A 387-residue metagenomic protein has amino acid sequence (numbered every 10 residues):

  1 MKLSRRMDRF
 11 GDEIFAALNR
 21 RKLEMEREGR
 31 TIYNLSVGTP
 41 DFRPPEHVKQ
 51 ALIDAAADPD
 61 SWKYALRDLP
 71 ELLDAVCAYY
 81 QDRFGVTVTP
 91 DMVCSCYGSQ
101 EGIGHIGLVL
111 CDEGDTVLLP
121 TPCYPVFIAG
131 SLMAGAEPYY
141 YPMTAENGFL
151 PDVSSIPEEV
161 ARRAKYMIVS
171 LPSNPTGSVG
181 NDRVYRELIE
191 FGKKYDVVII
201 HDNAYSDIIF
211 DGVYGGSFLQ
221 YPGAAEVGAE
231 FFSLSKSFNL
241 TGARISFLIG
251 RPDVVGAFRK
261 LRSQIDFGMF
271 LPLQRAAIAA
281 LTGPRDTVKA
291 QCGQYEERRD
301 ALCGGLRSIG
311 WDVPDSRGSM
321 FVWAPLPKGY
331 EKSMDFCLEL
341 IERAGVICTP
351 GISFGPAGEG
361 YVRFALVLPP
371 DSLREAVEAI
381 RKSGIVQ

Functional and structural regions predicted by a protein language model:
K2-G98, H105, A280-G283, V386-Q387: N-terminal small-domain helix-loop-helix segment of the aminotransferase-like
M25-E28, A134, K194-Y195, I309 (+1 more regions): Helix C-cap/helix->beta junction micro-motif
D82, Y330-K332, E339-T349, F354-Q387: PLP-dependent enzyme catalytic core of the Aspartate aminotransferase-like
P90-D91, L108-V169, E190: PLP-dependent aminotransferase-like
D115, A136, K194-V197, A225-E226: A short helix->loop->beta-strand "cap" motif at the edges of active sites that frequently abuts
M143-D211: Active-site phosphate-binding strand-loop segment of PLP-dependent enzymes
Q220-E296, D300, G304-G305, I385: Conserved core segment of the aminotransferase class I/II
I278, Q294-C303, V313-P325, G358: Conserved glycine-rich beta-strand-loop-beta hairpin in the small C-terminal domain of fold type I
